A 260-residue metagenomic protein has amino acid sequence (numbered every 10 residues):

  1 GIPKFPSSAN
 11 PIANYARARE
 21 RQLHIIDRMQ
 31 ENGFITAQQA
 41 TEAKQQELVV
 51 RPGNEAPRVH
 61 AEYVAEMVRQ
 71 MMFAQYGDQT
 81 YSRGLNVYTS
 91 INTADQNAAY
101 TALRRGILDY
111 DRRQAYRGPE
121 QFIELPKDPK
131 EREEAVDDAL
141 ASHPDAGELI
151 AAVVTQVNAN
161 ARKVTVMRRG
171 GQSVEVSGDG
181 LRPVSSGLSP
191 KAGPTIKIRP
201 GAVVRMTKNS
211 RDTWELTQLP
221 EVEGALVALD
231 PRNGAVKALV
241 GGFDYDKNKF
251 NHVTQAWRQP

Functional and structural regions predicted by a protein language model:
G1-A151, T155-M167: Non-catalytic, structured segments within soluble enzyme domains
M29, A99, N233-G234, Q259-P260: Active-site SXXK
G106, Y110-G118, L140-L149, I196-K197 (+1 more regions): Beta-lactamase-like hydrolase cores
A151-R168, T217-D246: A short, well-structured edge-of-sheet supersecondary motif
T155-K163, A192-S210: Extracytoplasmic Gram-positive cell-surface binding/anchoring modules and repeats
G171-L188: A short macromolecule-binding patch
S186-T195, L219-G224, K247-P260: Short active-site loop at a secondary-structure junction that contains or immediately precedes the catalytic residue(s)
